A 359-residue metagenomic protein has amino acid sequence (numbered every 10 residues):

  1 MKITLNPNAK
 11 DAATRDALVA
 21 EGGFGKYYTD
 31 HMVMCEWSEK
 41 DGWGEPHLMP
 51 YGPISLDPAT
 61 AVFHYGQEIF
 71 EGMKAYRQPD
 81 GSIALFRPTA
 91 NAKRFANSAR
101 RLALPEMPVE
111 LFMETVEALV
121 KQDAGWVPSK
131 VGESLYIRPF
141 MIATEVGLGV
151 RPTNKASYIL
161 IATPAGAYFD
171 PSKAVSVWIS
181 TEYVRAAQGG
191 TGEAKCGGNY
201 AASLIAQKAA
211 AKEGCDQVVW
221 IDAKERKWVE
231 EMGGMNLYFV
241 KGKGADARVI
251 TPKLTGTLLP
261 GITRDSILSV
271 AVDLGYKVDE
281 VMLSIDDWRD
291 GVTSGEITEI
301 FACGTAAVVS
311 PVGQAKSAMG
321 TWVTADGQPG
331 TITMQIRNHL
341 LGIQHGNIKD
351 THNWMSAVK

Functional and structural regions predicted by a protein language model:
M1-A20, Y27-T29, K224, W228-K359: Conserved catalytic-core subdomain
M1-D57, F63: Intrinsically disordered, low-complexity, positively charged segments
D11, E21, P88-A92, A96-G214 (+1 more regions): Extended Lys/Arg-rich, glycine-bearing segments that form polyanion-binding/interaction patches within enzyme domains
K26-E39, L48, A61, A174-I221 (+1 more regions): Active-site-adjacent loop/helix segments that line or gate small-molecule/cofactor pockets in enzymes
E36-W43, I69, Y76-G81, P88 (+5 more regions): Short acidic-glycine loop/turn motifs at beta-strand connectors
L56-K74, A306-S310: Conserved phosphate/anionic-ligand binding catalytic regions in large, soluble enzymes, centered on
V109-E110, W126-S134, V218-I221, G275-D286 (+1 more regions): Flexible, glycine/charged-enriched surface loops at secondary-structure junctions
